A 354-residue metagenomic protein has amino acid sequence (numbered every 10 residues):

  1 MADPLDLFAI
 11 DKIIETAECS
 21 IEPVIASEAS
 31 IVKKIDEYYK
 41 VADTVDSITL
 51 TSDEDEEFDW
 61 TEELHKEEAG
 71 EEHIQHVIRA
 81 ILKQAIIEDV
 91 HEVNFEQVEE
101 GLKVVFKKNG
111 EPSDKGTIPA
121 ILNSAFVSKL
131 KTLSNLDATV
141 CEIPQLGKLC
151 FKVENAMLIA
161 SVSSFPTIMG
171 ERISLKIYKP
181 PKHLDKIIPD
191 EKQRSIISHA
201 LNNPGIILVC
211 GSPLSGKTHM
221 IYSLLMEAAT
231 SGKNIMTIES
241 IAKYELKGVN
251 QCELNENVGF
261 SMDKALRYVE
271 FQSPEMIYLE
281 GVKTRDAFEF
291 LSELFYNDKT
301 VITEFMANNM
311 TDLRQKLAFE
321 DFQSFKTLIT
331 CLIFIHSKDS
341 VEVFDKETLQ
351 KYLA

Functional and structural regions predicted by a protein language model:
M1-S30, Y38, D53-C210, S215 (+1 more regions): N-terminal "pre-motor" subdomain/linker immediately upstream of P-loop NTPase catalytic cores
I14-E18, K40, K192, L224-M226 (+2 more regions): Short, solvent-exposed amphipathic alpha-helical segments in soluble enzyme and RNA/protein-processing domains
K33-L50: Short, low-order "capping/linker" segments at domain edges
K33-Y38, V105-K107, C150-K152, G248-N250 (+2 more regions): Short secondary-structure transition/capping segments
D46-F58, P119-A125, I168, K264-Y268 (+1 more regions): Short, basic, helix/turn surface patches
N202-I207, P213-L214, Y222-S340, F344-L349: Switch/coupling sub-region of P-loop NTPases
T218: Walker A/P-loop
